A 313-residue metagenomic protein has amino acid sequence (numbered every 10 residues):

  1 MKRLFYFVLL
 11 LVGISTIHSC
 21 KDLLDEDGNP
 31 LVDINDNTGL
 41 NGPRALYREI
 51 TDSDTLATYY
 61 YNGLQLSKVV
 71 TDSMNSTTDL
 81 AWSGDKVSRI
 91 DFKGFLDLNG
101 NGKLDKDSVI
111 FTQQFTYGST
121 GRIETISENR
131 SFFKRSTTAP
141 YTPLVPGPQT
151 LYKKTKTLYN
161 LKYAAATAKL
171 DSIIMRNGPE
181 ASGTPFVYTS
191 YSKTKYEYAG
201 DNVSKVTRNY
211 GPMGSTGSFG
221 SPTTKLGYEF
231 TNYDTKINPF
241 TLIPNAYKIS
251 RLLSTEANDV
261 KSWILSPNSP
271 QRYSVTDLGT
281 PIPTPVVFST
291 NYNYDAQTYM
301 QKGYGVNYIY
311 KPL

Functional and structural regions predicted by a protein language model:
M1-L4: Positively charged n-region of N-terminal signal peptides that target proteins for export
Y6-L10: Sec-dependent N-terminal signal peptides
S15-S19: C-terminal motif of bacterial Sec signal peptides marking the signal peptidase cleavage site
D22-L313: Buried hydrophobic residues that stabilize the cores of well-folded domains
